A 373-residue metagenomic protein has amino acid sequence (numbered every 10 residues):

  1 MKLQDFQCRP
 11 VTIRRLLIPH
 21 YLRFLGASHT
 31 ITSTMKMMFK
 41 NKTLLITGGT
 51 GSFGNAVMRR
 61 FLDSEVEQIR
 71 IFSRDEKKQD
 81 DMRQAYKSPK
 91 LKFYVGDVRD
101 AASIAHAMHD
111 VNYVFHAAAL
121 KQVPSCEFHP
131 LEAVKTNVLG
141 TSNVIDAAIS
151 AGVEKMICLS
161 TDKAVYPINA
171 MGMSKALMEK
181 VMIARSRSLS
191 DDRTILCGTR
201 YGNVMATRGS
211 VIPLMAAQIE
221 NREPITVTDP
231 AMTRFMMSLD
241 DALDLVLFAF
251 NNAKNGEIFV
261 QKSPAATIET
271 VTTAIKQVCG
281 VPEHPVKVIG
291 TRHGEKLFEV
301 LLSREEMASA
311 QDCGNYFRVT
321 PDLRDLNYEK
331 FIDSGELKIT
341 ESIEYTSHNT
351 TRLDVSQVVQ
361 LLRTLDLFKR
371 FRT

Functional and structural regions predicted by a protein language model:
T34-K36, S150, K180, A184-T373: Strand-loop microenvironment adjacent to phosphate/nucleotide-handling motifs in alpha/beta enzyme folds
T43-S64: N-terminal Rossmann NAD(P)H-binding glycine-rich loop of SDR-like oxidoreductase domains
T47, M108-A117, C158: Rossmann-fold scaffold of SDR-type NAD(P)-dependent oxidoreductases
V66-K78: Conserved glycine-rich Rossmann-like NAD(P)H-binding loop of the short-chain dehydrogenase/reductase
S73, V95, K135, D229: Conserved residues in the N-terminal Rossmann fold of short-chain dehydrogenase/reductase
K92-Y113: Conserved Rossmann-fold cofactor-binding substructure of NAD(P)-dependent oxidoreductases
F93, A133, L196-T199: Hydrophobic/aromatic anchor residues within beta-strands of the central parallel beta-sheet of Rossmann-like
H116, L120-K180, A184: Conserved Rossmann-fold NAD(P)-dependent oxidoreductase catalytic core, especially the SDR/UDP-sugar
